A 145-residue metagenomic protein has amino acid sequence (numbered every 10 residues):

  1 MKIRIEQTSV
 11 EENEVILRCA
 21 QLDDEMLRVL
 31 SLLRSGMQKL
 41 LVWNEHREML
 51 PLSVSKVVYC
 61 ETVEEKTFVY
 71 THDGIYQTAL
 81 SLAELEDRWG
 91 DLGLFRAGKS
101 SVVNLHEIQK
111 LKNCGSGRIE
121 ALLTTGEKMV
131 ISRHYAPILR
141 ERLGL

Functional and structural regions predicted by a protein language model:
M1-L27: N-terminal regulatory/sensing modules of transcriptional regulators
L27-T124, K128-V130: Conserved binding/recognition cores within well-folded domains
E141-L145: Short hydrophobic/aromatic patches at helix-to-coil boundaries
